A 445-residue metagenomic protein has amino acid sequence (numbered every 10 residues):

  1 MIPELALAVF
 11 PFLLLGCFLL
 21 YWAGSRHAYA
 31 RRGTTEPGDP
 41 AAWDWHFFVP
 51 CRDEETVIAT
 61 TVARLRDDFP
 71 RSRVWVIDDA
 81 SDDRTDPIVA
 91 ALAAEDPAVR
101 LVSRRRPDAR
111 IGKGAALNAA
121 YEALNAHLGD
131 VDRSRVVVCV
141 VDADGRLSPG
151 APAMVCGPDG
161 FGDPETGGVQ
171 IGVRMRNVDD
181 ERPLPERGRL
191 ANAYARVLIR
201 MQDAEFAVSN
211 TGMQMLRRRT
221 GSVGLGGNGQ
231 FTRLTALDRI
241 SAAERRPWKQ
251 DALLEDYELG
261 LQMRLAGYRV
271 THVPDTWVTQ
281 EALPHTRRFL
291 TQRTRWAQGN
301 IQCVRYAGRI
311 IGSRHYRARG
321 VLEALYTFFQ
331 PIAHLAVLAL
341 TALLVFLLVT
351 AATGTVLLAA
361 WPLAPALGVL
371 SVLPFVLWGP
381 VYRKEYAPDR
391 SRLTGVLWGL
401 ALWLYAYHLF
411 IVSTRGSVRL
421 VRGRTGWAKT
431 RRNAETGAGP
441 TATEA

Functional and structural regions predicted by a protein language model:
M1-T34: N-terminal membrane-anchoring alpha-helices
H27, P37-D39, Q330-R422: Membrane-embedded multi-pass helical conduit in multi-pass membrane proteins, especially envelope-biosynthetic
T34-P274: Internal catalytic domains of large membrane-associated glycosyltransferases
D68, S72-A80, A359-A360, G426-A445: Hydrophobic alpha-helical transmembrane segments and immediately flanking/interface helices in integral membrane
E205-T211, L290-I310, F375-P380, R415-S417: Catalytic core of nucleotide-sugar-dependent glycosyltransferases
V273-R288: Active-site donor/metal-binding and catalytic loop motifs of nucleotide-sugar-dependent glycosylation enzymes
P284, R288-P331: Active-site-adjacent helix/loop segment of glycosyltransferases that harbors family-specific signature motifs
Q292, W296-V304, L397-T436: Membrane-proximal soluble regions of multi-pass membrane proteins
